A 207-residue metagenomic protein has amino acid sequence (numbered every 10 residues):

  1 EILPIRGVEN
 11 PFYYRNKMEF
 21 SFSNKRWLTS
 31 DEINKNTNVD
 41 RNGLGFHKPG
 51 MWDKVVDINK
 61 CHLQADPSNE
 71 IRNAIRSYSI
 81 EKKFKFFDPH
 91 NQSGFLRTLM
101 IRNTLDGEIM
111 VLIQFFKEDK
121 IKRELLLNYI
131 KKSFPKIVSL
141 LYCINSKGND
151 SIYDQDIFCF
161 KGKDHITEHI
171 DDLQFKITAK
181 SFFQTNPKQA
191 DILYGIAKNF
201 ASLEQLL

Functional and structural regions predicted by a protein language model:
E1-L207: Accessory RNA-recognition modules of RNA-modification enzymes
